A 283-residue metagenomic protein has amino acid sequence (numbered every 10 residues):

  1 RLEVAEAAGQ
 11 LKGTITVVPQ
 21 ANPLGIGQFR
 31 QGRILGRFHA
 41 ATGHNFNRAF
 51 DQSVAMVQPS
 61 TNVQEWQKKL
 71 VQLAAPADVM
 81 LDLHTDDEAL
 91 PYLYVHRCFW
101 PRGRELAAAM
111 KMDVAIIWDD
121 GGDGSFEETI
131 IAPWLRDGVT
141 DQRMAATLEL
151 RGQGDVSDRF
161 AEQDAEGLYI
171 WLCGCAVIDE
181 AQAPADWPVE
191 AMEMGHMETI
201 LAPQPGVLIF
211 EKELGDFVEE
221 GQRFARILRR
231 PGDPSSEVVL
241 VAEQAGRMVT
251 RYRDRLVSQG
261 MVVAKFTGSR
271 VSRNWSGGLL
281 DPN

Functional and structural regions predicted by a protein language model:
R1-N283: Structured catalytic-domain cores with a bias toward divalent-metal coordination
